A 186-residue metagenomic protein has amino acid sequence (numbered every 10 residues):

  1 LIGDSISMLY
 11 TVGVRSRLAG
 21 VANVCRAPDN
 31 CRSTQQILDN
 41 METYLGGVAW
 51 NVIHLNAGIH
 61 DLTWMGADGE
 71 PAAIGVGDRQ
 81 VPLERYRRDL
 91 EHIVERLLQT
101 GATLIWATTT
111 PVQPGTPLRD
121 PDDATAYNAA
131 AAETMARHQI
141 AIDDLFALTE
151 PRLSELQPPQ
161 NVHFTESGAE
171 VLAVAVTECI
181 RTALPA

Functional and structural regions predicted by a protein language model:
L1-V12, H60-L62: Catalytic nucleophile-elbow at a beta strand-turn-alpha helix junction centered on a G-D-S/GDSL motif, marking
I2, A27, A107: The conserved SAM/SAH-binding core of class I Rossmann-like methyltransferase domains, concentrating on the hydrophobic
D4-S7, N30, Y86, A169: Short beta->alpha junction loops/turns
M8-L9, R32, A126: Short alpha-helical
S16-N23, Q35-A186: Alpha-helical cap/lid subdomain in secreted, periplasmic, or secretory-pathway luminal O-acyl-processing enzymes
R26-R32: Short beta->alpha junction loops
